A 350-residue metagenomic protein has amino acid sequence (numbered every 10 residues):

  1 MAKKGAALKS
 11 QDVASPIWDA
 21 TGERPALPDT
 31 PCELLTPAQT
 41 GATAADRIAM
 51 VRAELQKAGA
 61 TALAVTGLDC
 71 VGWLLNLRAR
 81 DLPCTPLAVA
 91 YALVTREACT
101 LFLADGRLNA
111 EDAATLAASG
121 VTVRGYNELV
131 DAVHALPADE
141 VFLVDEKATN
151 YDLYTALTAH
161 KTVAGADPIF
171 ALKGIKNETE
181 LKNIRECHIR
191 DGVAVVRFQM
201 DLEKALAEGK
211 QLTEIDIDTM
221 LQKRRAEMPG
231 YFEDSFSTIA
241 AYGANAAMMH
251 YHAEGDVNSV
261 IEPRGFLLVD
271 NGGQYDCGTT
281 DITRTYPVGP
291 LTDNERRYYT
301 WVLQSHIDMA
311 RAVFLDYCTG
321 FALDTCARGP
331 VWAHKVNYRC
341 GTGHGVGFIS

Functional and structural regions predicted by a protein language model:
M1-S350: Active-site neighborhoods and metal-handling regions in enzymes and metal-associated proteins
